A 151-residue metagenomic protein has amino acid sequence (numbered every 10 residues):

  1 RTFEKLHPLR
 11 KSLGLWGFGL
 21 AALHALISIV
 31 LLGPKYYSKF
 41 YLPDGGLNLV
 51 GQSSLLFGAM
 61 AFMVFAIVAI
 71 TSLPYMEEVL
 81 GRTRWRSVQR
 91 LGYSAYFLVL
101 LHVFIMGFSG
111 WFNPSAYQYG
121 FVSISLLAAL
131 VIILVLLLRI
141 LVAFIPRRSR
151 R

Functional and structural regions predicted by a protein language model:
R1-R151: Membrane-embedded alpha-helical bundles that constitute the cytochrome b-like, heme-associated redox core of multi-pass
